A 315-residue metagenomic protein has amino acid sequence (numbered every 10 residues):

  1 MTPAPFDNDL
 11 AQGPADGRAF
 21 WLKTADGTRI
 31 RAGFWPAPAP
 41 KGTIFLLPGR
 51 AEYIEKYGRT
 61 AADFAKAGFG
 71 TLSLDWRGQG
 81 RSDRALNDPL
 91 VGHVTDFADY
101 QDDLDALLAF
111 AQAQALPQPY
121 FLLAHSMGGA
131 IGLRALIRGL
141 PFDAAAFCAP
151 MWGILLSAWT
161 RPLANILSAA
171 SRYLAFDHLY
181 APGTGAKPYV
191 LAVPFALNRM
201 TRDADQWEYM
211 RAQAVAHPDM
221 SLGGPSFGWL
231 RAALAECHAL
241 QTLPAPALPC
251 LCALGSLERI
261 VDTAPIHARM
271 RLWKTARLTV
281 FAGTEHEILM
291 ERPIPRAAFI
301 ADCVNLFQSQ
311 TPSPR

Functional and structural regions predicted by a protein language model:
M1-K23, T28-P36: An N-terminal hydrophobic leader/cap segment in hydrolases
G49-E52: Active-site glycine-rich loops that stabilize anionic/oxyanionic intermediates across multiple enzyme folds
I54, A61-N87: Conserved alpha/beta-hydrolase
G92-Q112: Alpha/beta-hydrolase active-site loop
I131-H217: Alpha/beta-hydrolase-fold enzymes
P246, C252-L254, E258: Short beta-strand/loop motif that positions the catalytic acidic residue of the alpha/beta-hydrolase fold
L248, D262-R271: Short alpha-helix in the alpha/beta-hydrolase fold that links the catalytic acid
A276-R277, A282-R315: Catalytic active-site module of serine/aspartate enzymes centered on a nucleophile-bearing elbow/loop
